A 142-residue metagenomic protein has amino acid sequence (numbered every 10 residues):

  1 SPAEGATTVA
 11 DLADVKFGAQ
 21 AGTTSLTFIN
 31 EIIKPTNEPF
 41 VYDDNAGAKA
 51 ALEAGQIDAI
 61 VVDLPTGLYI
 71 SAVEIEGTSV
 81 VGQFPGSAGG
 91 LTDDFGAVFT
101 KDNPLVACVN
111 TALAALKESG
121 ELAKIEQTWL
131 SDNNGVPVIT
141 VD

Functional and structural regions predicted by a protein language model:
S1-K16: Flexible hinge/capping segments at coil-to-helix
S1-P2, G22-T23, D44-N45, V61-S71 (+1 more regions): Beta->alpha turn/N-cap motifs
A10-D11, E31-K34, A46-Y69, V73-E74: Short helices/loops that flank or line small-molecule/ion binding pockets
L12, I29, L52, I60 (+3 more regions): Residue-level signal for nonpolar/aromatic packing positions in well-ordered secondary structure
G18-I32: Secondary-structure junction motif
A19, N37-D44: Short beta-strand-to-loop elements that line the ligand-binding cleft of bilobed periplasmic-binding protein-like
S25, L113-D132: Periplasmic-binding protein-like
E74-T111, D132-D142: Periplasmic-binding protein-like
